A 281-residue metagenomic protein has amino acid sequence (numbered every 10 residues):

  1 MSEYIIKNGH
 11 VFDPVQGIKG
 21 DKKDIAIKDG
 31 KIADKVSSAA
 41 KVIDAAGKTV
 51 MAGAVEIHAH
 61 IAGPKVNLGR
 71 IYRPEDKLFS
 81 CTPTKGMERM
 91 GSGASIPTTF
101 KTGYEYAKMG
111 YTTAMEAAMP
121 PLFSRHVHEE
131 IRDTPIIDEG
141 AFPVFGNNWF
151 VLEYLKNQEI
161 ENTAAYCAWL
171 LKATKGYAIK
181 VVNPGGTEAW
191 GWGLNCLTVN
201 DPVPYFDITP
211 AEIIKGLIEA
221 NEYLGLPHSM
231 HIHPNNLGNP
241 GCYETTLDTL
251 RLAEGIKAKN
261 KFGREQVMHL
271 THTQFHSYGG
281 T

Functional and structural regions predicted by a protein language model:
M1-A40, D44-M51: N-terminal metal-binding scaffold of metallo-dependent hydrolase/deaminase domains
G9, I25, G30, G47 (+6 more regions): Divalent metal-coordination and catalytic microenvironments
K48-E130: Metal-associated gating/positioning segment near the N- to mid-region
G53-I57, A114-E116, E139-V144, Y177-V181 (+2 more regions): Hydrophobic faces of well-ordered beta-strands that scaffold small-molecule active sites in alpha/beta enzyme cores
S80-T98, P143-A164, Y205-D207: Active-site mouth loops of central-metabolism enzymes
P120-P121, F145-N147, N183-G185, P234-G238 (+1 more regions): Active-site-proximal loop/turn and secondary-structure-junction residues that shape catalytic pockets, frequently
P120-V127, E188-C196, F206-I214: Active-site-adjacent beta->alpha loops and helix N-cap segments on the catalytic face of soluble alpha/beta enzymes
N200-T281: Active-site core of metal-dependent hydrolases
